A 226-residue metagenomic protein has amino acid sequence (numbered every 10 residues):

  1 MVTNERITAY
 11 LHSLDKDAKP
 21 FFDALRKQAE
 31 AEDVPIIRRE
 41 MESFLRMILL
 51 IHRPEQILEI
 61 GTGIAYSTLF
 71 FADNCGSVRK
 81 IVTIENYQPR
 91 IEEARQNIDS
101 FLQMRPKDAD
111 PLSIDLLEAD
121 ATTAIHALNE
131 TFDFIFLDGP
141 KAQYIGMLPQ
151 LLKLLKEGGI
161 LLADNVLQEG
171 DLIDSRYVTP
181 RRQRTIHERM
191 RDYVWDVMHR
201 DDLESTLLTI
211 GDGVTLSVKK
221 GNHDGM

Functional and structural regions predicted by a protein language model:
M1-K19: N-terminal auxiliary segments of SAM/dcSAM-dependent transferases
H12-S13, A31-D33, L112, P180-R181: Short, contiguous strand/loop micro-motifs
D15-K16, E30-S43: Conserved SAM-binding loop and adjacent beta-strand
K16-K19, V34-P35, P54, K141: Alpha-helix boundary/capping and short turn/kink residues
D17, Q28, E32, F101 (+1 more regions): Change "in soluble alpha/beta enzymes" to "in soluble alpha/beta proteins
R39-M226: S-adenosylmethionine/decaboxylated-SAM
